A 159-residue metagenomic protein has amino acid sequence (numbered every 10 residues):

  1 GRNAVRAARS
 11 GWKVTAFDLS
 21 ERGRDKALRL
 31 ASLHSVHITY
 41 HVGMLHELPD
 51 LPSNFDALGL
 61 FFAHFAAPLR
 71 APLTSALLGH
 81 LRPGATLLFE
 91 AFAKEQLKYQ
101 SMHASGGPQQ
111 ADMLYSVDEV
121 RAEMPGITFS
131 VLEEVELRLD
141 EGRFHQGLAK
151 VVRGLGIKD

Functional and structural regions predicted by a protein language model:
K13-D18: Conserved SAM-binding motif I beta-strand of class I
S20-R22: Conserved SAM/SAH-binding beta-strand->alpha-helix loop
A27-L28: Conserved SAM-binding loop
L33-H46: Conserved SAM-binding strand-loop segment of SAM-dependent methyltransferases
H46-A57: A short acidic, Gly/Pro-enriched loop at the edge of an enzyme's catalytic core that lines a small-molecule cofactor
F65-L77: A short, conserved alpha-helix within the catalytic core of class I
G84-F92: Conserved beta-strand signature within the Rossmann-like core of class I S-adenosyl-L-methionine
A111-E134, V152: Short alpha-helix
